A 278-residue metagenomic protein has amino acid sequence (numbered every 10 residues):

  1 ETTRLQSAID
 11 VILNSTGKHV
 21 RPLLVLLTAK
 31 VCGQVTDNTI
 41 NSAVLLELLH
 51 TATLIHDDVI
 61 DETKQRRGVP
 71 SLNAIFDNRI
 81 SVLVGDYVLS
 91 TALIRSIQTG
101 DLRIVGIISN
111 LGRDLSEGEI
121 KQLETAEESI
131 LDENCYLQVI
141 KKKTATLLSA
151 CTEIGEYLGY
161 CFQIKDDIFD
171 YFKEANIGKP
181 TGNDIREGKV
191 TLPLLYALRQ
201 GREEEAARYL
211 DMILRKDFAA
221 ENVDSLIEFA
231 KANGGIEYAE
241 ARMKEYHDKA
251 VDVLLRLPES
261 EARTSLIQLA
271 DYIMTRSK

Functional and structural regions predicted by a protein language model:
E1-K278: All-alpha prenyltransferase/terpene-synthase fold signal
